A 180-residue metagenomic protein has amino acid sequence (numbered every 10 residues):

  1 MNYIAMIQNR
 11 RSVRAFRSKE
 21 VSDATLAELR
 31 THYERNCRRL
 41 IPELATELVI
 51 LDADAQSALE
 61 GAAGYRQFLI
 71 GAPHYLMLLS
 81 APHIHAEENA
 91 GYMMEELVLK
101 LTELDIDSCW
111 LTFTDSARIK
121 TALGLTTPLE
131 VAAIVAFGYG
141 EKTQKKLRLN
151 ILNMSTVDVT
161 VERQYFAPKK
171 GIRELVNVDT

Functional and structural regions predicted by a protein language model:
M1-T180: Acidic, surface-exposed loops and disordered segments
